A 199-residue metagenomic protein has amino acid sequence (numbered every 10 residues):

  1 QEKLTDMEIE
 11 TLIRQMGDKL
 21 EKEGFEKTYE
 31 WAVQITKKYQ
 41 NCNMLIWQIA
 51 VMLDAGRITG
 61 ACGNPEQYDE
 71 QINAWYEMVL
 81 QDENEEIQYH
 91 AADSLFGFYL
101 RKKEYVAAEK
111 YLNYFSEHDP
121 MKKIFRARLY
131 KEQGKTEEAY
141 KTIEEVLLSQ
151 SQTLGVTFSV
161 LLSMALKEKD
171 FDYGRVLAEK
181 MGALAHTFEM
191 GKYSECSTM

Functional and structural regions predicted by a protein language model:
Q1-K3: DNA major-groove recognition helix of helix-turn-helix/homeodomain DNA-binding modules
T5-G63: Helix-turn-helix/homeodomain-like alpha-helical modules used for DNA recognition and transcription-factor dimerization
T5-L12, Q40-I46, E83-A92, F115-F125 (+2 more regions): Generic helix N-cap/helix-start motif at coil->alpha-helix transitions
D18-K19, M52, T59, G97-F98 (+3 more regions): Residue-level signature for tetratricopeptide repeat
K22, G56, K102, Q133 (+1 more regions): Structural motif corresponding to the intra-repeat A-B loop/turn of tetratricopeptide repeats
K27-T36, G63-Q81, K103-S116, T136-S149 (+2 more regions): Alpha-helical repeat scaffolds
N73-Y76, F96, A108, K122-K123 (+4 more regions): Alpha-helical protein-protein interaction scaffolds
Y76-L80, E85-S94, Y99-R101: Long, hydrophobic/aromatic-enriched structural stretches that serve as scaffold segments
